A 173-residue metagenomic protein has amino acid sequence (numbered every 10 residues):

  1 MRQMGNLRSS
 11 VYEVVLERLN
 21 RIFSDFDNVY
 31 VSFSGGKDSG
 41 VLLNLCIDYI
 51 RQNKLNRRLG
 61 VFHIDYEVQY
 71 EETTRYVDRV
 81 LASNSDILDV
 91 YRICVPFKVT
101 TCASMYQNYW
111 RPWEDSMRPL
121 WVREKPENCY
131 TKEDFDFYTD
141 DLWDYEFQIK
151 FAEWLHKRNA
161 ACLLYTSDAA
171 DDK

Functional and structural regions predicted by a protein language model:
M1-V29: Active-site-adjacent "lid"/gating segments
R2-L7, L55-C162: ATP-dependent adenylate-handling ligase core
L7-V15, G35-L42, Q69-T73: Phosphate/oxyanion-binding active-site loops and adjacent basic polyanion-contact surfaces
E17, G36, I149-E153: A generic local structural motif
I22-L55: A phosphate-binding catalytic loop at a beta-strand-loop-alpha-helix junction that coordinates phosphoryl groups
Y165-K173: Single conserved hydrophobic/aromatic residue that forms the stacking wall/gate of nucleotide- or nucleobase-binding
